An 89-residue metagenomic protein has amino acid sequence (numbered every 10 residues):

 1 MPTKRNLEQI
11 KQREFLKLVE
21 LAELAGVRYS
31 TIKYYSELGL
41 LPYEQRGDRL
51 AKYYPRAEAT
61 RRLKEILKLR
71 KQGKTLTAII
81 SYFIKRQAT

Functional and structural regions predicted by a protein language model:
M1-E23, E37, P42-D48, Y53-T89: Arg/Lys-rich, alpha-helical DNA-contact motif
R28-T31: Short coil turns linking two alpha-helices in DNA-binding domains
